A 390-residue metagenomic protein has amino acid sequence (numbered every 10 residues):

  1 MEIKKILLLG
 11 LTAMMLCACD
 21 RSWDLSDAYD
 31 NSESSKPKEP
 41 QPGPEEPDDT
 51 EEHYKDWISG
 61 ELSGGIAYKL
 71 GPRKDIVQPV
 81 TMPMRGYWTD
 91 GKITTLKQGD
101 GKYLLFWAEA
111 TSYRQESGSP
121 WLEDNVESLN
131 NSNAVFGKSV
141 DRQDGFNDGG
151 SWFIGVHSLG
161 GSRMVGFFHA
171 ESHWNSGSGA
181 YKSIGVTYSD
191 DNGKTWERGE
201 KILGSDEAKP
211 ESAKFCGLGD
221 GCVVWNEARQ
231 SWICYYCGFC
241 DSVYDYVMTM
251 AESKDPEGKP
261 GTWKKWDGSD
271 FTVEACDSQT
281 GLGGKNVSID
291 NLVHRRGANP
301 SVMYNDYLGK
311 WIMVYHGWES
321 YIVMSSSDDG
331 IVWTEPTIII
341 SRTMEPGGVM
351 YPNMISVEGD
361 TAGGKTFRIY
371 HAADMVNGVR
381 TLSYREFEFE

Functional and structural regions predicted by a protein language model:
M1-K5: Positively charged n-region of N-terminal signal peptides that target proteins for export
I6-M14: Sec-dependent N-terminal signal peptides
L16-A18: C-terminal motif of bacterial Sec signal peptides marking the signal peptidase cleavage site
W23-D30, P44-G149, S158-S212, E227-R295 (+2 more regions): Beta-rich carbohydrate-recognition and catalytic domains
S35-E39, E46: Low-complexity, acidic Ser/Thr/Pro-rich repeat tracts that form intrinsically disordered stalk/linker regions of very
K92-T95, F153-G155, D220-C222, N299-S301 (+1 more regions): Conserved beta-strand position repeated once per blade in WD40 beta-propeller domains
K214-G217, M350-V357: Short, surface-exposed secondary-structure junctions/capping segments
L218-N226, Q230: Charged mid-protein connector segments
